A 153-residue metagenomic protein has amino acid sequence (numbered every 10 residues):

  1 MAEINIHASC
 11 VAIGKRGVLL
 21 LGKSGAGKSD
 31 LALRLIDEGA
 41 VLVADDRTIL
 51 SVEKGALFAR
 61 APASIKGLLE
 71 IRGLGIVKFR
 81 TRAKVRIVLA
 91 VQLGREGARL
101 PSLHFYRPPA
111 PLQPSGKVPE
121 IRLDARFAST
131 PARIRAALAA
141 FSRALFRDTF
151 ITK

Functional and structural regions predicted by a protein language model:
M1-R16, L21, E53, A140 (+1 more regions): Extreme N-terminal, non-catalytic leader segments that precede Walker-type/kinase nucleotide-binding cores
E3, C10, F79-A83, P108-Q113: Short secondary-structure boundary/capping segments
N5-I6, K28-S29, I76-K78: A generic local structural motif
S9, V18, L57, V88-L89 (+1 more regions): A broad, low-specificity signal marking well-ordered, structured residues that form hydrophobic/aromatic
A12-I36: Glycine-rich phosphate-binding P-loop
D37-R95: Conserved nucleotide-sensing/catalytic segment adjacent to the nucleotide-binding pocket in NTP-handling enzymes
K84-K153: Conserved NTP phosphate-binding and transfer environment spanning the P-loop NTPase/kinase superfamily
